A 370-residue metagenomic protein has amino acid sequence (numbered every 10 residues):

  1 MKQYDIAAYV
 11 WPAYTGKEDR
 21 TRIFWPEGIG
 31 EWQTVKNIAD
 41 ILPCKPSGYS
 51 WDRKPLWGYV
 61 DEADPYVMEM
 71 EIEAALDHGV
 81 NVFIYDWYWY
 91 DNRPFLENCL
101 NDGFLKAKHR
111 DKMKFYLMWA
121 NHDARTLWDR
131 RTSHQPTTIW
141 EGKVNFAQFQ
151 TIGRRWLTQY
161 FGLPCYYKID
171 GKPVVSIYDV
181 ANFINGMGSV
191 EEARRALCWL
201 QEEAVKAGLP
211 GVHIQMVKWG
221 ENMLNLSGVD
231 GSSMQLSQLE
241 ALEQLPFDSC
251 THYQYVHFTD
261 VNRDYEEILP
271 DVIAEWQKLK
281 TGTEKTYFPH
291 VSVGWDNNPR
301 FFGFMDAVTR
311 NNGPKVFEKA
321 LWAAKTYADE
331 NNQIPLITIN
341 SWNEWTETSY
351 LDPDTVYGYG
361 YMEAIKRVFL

Functional and structural regions predicted by a protein language model:
M1-L370: Glycan-processing catalytic domains of CAZymes
